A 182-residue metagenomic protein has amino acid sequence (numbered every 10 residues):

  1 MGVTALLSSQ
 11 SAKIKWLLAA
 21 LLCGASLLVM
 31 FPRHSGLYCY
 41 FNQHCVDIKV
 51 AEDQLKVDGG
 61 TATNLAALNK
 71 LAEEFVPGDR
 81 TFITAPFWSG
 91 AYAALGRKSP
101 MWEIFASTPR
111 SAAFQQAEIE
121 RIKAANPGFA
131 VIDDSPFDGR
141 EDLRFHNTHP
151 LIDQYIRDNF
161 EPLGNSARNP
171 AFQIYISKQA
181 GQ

Functional and structural regions predicted by a protein language model:
M1-C39: Signature aromatic-anchored transmembrane alpha helix within multi-pass, membrane-resident enzymes that catalyze glycan
M1-S8, T81, R168-N169, Y175: Primarily membrane-embedded glycan-assembly and transfer machineries that use lipid-linked glycans
S8, G96, A180: Residue-level marker of positions within ordered structural domains that often coincide with functionally constrained
R33-S35, C39-P109, E118-I119, K123 (+2 more regions): Short periplasmic/luminal acceptor-recognition loop of GT-C membrane glycosyltransferases, typified by
A112: Loop/helix-junction capping segments adjacent to catalytic residues or to phosphate/diphosphate-binding pockets
F129-Q182: Aromatic/acidic, Gly/Pro-rich catalytic loop(s) in extracytoplasmic/lumenal soluble domains of multi-pass membrane
